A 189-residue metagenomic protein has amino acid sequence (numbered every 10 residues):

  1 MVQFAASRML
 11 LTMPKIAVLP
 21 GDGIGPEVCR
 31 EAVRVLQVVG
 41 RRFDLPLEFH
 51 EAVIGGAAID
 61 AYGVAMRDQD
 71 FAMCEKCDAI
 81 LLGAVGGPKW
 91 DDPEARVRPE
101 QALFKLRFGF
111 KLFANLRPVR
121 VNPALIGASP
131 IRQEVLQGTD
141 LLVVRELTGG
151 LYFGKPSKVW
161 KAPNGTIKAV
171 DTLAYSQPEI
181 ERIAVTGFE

Functional and structural regions predicted by a protein language model:
Q3-T12: Short, Lys/Arg-enriched N-terminal segments with co-localized hydrophobic residues within the first ~10-30 amino acids
M13-G23, R41, P46-E48, V53-E189: Anion-binding alpha/beta catalytic cores of soluble intermediary-metabolism enzymes, centered on
I24-C29: Short N-terminal binding/cap micro-motifs at the start of the first secondary-structure element
R30-V33, G86: Short, function-defining helix-loop hinge/capping sites that tune catalysis or transport
V33-F43: Short catalytic helix/loop segments, enriched in acidic residues and glycine and frequently bearing histidine
